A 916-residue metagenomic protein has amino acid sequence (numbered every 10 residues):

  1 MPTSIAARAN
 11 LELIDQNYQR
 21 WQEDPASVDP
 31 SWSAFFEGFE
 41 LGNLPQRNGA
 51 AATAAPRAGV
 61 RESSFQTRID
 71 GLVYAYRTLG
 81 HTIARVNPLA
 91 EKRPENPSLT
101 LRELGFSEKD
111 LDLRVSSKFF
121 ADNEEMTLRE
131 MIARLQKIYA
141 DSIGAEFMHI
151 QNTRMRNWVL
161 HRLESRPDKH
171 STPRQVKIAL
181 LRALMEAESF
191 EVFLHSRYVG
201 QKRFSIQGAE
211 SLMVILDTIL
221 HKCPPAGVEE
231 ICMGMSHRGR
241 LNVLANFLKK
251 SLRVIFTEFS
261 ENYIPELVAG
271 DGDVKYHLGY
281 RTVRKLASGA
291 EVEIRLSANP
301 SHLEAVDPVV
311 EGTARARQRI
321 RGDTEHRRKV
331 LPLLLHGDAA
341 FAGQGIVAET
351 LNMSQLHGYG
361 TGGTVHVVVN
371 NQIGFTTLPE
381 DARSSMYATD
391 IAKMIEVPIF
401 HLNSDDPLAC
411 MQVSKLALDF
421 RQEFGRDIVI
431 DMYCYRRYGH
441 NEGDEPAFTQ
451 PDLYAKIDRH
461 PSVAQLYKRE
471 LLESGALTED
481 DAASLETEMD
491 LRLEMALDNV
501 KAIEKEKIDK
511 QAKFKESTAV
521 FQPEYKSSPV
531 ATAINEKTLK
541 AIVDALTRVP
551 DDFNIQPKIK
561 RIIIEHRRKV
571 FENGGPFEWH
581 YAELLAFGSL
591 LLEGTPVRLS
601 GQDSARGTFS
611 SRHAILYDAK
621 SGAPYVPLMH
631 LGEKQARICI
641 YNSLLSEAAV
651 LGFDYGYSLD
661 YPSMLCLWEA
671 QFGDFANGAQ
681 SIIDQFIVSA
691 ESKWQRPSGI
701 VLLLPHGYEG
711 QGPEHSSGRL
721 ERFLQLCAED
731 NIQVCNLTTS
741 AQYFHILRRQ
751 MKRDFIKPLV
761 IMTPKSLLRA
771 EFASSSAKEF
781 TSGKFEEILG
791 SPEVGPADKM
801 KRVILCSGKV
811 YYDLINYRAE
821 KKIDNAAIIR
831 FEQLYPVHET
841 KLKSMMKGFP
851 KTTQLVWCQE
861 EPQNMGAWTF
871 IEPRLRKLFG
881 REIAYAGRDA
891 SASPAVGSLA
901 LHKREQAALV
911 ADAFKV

Functional and structural regions predicted by a protein language model:
M1-F39: Subset of Sec-pathway N-terminal targeting signals
I5-R8, V60, R203-E210, E293-E304 (+13 more regions): Alpha-helix capping and helix-loop boundary segments enriched in small/acidic/polar residues
G42-S211, V228: Extended, charge-enriched "interface" segments that sit outside catalytic cores
T67-Y74, H81-R114, E188, S251 (+2 more regions): Flexible, glycine-rich loop/tail regions that form catalytic "lids" or insertion modules at the edges of active sites
D168-F190, E261-G322, P627, D754-N816 (+1 more regions): Active-site cores of enzymes that catalyze phosphoryl transfer or operate on phosphate-rich substrates
S189, F193-R253, R567, E578-P596: Active-site pocket-lining segments that scaffold enzyme catalytic pockets across diverse folds
E229-E396, F400, F609-Y661: Cofactor-binding active-site loop characterized by glycine-rich and histidine/acidic residues
G374-S385, K393-V429, Y433-G439, A447: Conserved phosphate-handling catalytic cores of large alpha/beta enzymes
